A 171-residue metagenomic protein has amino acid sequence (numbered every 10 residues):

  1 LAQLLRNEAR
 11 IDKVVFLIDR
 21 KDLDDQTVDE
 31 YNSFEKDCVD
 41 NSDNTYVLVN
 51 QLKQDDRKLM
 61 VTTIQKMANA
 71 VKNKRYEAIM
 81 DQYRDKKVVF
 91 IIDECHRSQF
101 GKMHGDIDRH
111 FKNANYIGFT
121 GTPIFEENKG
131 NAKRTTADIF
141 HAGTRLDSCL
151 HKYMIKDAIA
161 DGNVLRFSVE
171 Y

Functional and structural regions predicted by a protein language model:
L1-Y171: RecA-like P-loop NTPase motor core of helicase/translocase proteins
